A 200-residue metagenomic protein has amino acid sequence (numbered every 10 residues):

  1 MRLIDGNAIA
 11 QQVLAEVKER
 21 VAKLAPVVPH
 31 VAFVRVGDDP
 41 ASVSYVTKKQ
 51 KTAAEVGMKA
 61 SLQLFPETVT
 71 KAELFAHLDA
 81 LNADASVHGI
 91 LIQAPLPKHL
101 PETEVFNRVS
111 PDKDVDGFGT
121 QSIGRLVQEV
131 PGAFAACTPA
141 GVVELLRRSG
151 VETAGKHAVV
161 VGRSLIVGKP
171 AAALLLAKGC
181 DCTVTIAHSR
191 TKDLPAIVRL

Functional and structural regions predicted by a protein language model:
M1-V27: Positively charged, low-complexity intrinsically disordered leader regions
R2, K59-S61, T183-T185: Conserved beta-strand segments of alpha/beta enzyme cores
Q11, A15-K18, F75, D79 (+2 more regions): Amphipathic, non-transmembrane alpha-helical secondary structure
V21-P29, A80-A85, G150-A154: Glycine-rich phosphate/diphosphate-binding loops that line cofactor/substrate pockets in enzymes
A22-V31, D38-E55: N-terminal glycine-rich anion-binding loops that anchor highly charged ligand groups
P29-H30, M58-A60, A85-G89, A154-G155 (+1 more regions): Short, surface-exposed connector motifs at secondary-structure boundaries
V36-Q50, V130-L200: Glycine-rich phosphate/diphosphate-binding loop of Rossmann-like nucleotide-binding domains
G57-K59, Q63-A135: Phosphate/diphosphate ligand-binding glycine-rich loop within oxidoreductases
